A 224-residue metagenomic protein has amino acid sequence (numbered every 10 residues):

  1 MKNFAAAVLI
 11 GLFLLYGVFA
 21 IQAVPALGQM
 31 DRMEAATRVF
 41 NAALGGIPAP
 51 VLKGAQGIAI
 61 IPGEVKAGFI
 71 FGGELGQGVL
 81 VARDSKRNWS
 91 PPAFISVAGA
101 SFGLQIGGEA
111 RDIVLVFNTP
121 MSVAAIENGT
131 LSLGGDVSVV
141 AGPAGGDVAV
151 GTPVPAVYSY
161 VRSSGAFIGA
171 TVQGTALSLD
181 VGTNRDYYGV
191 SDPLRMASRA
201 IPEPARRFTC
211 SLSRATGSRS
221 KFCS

Functional and structural regions predicted by a protein language model:
M1-L9: Bacterial N-terminal signal peptides that target proteins for export
V8-A20: Bacterial N-terminal signal peptides
V24-S224: Small-residue-enriched, tightly packed secondary-structure blocks
